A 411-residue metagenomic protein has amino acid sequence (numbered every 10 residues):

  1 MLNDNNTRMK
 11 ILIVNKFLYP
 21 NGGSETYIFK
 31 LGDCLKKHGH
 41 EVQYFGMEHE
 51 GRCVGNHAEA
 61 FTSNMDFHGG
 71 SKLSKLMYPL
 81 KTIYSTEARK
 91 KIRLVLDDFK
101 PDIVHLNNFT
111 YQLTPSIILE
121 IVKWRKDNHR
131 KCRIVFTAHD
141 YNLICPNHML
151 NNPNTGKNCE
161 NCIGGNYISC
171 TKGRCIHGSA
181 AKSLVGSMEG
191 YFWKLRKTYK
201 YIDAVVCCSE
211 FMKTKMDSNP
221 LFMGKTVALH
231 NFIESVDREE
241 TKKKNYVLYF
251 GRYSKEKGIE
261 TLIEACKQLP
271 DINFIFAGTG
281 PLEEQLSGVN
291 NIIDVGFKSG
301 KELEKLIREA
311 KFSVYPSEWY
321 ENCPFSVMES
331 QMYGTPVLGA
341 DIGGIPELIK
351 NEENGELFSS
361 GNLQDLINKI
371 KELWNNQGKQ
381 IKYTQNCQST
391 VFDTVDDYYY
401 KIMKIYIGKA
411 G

Functional and structural regions predicted by a protein language model:
N15-N21, D33-F99, G280: N-terminal strand-loop element at the rim of the active site of nucleotide-sugar-dependent glycosyltransferases
L143, E160-D237: Donor nucleotide-sugar binding/catalytic pocket of nucleotide-sugar-dependent glycosyltransferases
V206, E239-K257, I263-K267, I275: Conserved donor-binding/catalytic core segment of Leloir-type glycosyltransferases
E284-K305: Nucleotide-activated donor-binding/catalytic signature segment of Leloir-type glycosyltransferases, i.e., the conserved
Q285, M328, I342-E352, E356-L357: Short acidic/histidine- and often glycine-rich active-site loop of Leloir-type glycosyltransferases that engages
P336-G339: Short hydrophobic beta-strand element within catalytic cores of glycosyltransferases and related nucleotide-activated
N351-E352, E356-L363, I370-Q377: Conserved acidic donor-binding segment of nucleotide-sugar-dependent glycosyltransferases
D365, E372, K379-D393, K401-K404: A short, well-ordered alpha-helix in the C-terminal region of glycosyltransferases
